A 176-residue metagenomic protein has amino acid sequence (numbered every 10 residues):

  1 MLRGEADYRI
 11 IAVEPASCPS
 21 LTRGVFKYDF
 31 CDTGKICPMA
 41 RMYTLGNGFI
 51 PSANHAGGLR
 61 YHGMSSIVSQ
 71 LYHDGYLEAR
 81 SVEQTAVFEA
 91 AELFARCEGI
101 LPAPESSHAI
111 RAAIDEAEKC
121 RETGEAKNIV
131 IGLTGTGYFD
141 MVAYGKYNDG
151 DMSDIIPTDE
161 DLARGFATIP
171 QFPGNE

Functional and structural regions predicted by a protein language model:
L2-R9, K119-E125: Secondary-structure transition/capping motifs at alpha-helix termini and the adjoining loop/turn into the next element
R3, A12-I100, K146-E176: Active-site/ligand-binding loops adjacent to catalytic centers
D7-P15, A126-L133: Beta-strand segments within the central parallel beta-sheet cores of soluble alpha/beta enzyme folds
Q84-G150: Claisen-condensing/thiolase-fold acyl-transfer catalytic domains that form or cleave C-C bonds in fatty acid
